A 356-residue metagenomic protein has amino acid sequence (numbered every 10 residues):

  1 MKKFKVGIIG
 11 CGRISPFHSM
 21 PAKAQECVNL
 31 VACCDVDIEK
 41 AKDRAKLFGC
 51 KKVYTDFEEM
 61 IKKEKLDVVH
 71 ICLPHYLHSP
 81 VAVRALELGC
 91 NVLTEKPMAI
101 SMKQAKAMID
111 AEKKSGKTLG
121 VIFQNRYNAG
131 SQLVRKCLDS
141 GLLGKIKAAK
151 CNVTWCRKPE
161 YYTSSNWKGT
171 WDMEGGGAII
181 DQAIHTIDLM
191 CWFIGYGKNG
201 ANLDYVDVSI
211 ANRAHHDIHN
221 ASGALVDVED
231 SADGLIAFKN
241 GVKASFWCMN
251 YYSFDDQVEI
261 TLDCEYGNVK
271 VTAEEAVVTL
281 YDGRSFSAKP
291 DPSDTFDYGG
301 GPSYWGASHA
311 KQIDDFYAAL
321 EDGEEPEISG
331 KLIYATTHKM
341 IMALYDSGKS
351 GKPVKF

Functional and structural regions predicted by a protein language model:
M1, V68-H70, K106, K239 (+3 more regions): C-terminal helix-rich "cap/oligomerization" subdomain common to oxidoreductases
M1-F48: N-terminal Rossmann-like dinucleotide-binding module
H18, F48-A111, S308: Beta-loop-alpha module in the N-terminal Rossmann-like domain of NAD(P)-dependent dehydrogenases, especially those
V36, G301-I313: Active-site loop of classical SDR/Rossmann-like NAD(P)-dependent oxidoreductases, centered on the catalytic Tyr-X3-Lys
Y54, T94, L119-V121, F246 (+1 more regions): Hydrophobic residues in well-ordered beta-strands that form the structural core
A107-N125, G144-C151: Rossmann-fold dehydrogenase core element
N125-L225, G351: Predominantly a Rossmann-like dinucleotide-binding segment in NAD(P)-dependent oxidoreductases
D188-V277, A310-E325, M342: Contiguous beta-strand/loop segments that form the cofactor/metal-binding neighborhood of enzyme cores
